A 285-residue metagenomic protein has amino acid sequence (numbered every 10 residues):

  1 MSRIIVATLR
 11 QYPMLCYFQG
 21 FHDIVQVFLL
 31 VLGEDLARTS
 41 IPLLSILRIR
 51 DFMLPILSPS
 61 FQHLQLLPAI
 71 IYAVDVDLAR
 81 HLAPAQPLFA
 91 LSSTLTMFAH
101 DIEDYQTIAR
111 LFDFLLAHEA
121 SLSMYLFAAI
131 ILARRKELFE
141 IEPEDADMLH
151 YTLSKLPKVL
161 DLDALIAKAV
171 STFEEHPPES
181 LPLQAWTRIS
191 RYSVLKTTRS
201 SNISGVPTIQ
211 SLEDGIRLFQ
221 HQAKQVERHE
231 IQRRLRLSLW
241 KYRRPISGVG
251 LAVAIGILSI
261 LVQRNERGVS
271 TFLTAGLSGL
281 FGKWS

Functional and structural regions predicted by a protein language model:
M1-S285: Helix-rich, well-folded core regions that mediate interactions or catalysis
